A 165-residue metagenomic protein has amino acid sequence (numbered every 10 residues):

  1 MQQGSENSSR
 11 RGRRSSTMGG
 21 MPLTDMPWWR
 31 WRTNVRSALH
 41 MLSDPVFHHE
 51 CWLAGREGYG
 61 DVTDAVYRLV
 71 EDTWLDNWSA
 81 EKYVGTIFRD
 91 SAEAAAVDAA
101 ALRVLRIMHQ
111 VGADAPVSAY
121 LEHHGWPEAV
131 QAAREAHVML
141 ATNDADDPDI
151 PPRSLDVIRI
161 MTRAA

Functional and structural regions predicted by a protein language model:
Q3: Cationic, low-complexity basic patches in intrinsically disordered or flexible, solvent-exposed regions
G12-S79: Short terminal alpha-helical segments
T17, W74, G112, H124-G125 (+2 more regions): Short, flexible coil/linker elements and helix-boundary hinge sites characteristic of intrinsically disordered
N77-A145: Amphipathic protein-protein interaction modules
L121, N143-M161: Short linear, low-complexity motifs centered on an aromatic residue
A129-A132, D156-A165: Eukaryote-specific, cytoplasm-facing alpha-helical/coiled-coil scaffolding segments in long proteins
